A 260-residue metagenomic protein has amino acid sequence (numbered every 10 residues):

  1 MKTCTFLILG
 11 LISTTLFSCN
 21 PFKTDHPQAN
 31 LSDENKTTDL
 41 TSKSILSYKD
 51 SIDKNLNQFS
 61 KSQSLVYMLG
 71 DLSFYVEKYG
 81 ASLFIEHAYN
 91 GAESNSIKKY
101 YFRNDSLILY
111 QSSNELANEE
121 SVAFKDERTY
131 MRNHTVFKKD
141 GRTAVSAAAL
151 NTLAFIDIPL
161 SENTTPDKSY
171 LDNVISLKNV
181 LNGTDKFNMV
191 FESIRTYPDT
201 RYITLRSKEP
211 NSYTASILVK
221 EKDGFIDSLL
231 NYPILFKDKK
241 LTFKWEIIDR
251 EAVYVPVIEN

Functional and structural regions predicted by a protein language model:
M1-L7: Bacterial N-terminal signal peptides that target proteins for export
T15-S18: C-terminal motif of bacterial Sec signal peptides marking the signal peptidase cleavage site
N20-K23: Bacterial signal peptide processing site
Q28-D185, L229-N231: Extended, compositionally biased repeat/scaffold regions that form elongated interaction surfaces
N179-I203: Structural detector for short beta-strands of small beta-barrel domains
M189, N231-A252: Flexible glycine-rich surface loops and low-complexity tracts that mediate binding to linear polymers
N211-P233: Beta-strand/loop nucleic-acid-binding surfaces
